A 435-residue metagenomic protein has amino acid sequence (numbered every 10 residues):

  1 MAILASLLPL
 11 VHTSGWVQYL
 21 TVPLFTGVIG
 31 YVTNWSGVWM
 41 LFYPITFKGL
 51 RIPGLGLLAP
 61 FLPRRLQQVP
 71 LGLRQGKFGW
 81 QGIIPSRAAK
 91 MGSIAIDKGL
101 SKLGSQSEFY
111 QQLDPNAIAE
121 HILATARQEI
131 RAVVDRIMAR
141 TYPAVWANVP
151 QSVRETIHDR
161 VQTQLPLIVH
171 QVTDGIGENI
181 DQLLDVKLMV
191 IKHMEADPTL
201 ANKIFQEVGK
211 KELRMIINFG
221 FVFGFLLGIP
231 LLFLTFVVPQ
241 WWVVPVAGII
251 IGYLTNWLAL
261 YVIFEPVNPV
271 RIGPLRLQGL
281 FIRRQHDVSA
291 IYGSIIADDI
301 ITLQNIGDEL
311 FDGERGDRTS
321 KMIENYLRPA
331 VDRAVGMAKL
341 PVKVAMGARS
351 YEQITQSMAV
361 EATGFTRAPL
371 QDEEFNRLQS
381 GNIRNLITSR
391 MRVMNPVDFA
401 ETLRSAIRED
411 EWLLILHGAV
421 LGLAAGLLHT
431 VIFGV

Functional and structural regions predicted by a protein language model:
I3-V208, L254-T402: Large intracellular
T13-T26, E195, T199-P245, V393 (+1 more regions): Transmembrane alpha-helical segments and their cytosolic interface motifs in multi-pass membrane proteins
A124-A132, N218-F223, K321-R328, L416-L421 (+1 more regions): Short, charged low-complexity intrinsically disordered segments located at boundaries of structured domains
